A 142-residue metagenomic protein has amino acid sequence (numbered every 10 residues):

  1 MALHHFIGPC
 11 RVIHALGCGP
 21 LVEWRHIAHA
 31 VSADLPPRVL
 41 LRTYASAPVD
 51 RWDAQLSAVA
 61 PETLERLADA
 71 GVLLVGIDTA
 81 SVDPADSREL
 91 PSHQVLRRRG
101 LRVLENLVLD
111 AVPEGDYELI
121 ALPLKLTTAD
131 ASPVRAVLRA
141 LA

Functional and structural regions predicted by a protein language model:
M1-A142: Active-/binding-site microenvironments in catalytic and ligand-binding cores
